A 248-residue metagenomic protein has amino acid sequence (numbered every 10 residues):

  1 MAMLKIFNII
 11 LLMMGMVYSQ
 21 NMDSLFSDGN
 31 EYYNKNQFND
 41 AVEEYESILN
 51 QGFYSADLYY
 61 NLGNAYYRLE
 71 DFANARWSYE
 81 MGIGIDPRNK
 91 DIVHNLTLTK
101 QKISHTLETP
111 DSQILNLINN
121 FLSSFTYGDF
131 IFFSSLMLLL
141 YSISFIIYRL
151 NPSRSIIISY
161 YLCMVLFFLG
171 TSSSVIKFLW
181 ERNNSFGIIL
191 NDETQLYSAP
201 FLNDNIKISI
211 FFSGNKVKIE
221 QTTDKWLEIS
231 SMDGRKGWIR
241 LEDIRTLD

Functional and structural regions predicted by a protein language model:
N34, F186-I219, T223: Beta-loop motif signature
H105-R149: Membrane-embedded alpha-helical segments of integral membrane proteins
